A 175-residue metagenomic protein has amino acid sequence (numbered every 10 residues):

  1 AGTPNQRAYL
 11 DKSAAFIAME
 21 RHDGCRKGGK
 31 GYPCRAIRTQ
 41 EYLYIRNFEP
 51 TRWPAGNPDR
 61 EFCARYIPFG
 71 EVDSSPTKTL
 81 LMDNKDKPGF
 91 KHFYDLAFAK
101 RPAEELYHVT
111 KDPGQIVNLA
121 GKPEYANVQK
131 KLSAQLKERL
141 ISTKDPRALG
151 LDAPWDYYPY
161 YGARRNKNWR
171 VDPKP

Functional and structural regions predicted by a protein language model:
A1-E105: C-terminal cap/loop subdomain of S1 sulfatases and analogous C-terminal strand-loop tails that border
N84-E104, V109-P175: Long, internal low-complexity/basic segments
